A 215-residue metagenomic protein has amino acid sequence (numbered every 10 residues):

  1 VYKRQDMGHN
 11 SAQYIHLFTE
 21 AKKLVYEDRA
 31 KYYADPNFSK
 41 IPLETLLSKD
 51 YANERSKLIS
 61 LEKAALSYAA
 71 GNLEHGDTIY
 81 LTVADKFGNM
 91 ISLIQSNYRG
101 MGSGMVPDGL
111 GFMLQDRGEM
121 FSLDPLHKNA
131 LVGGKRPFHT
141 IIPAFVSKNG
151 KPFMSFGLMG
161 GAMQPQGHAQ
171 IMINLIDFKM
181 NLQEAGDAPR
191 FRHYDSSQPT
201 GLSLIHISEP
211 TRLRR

Functional and structural regions predicted by a protein language model:
V1-Y2, I205-R215: Single conserved hydrophobic/aromatic residue that forms the stacking wall/gate of nucleotide- or nucleobase-binding
R4-N97, G109-L110, R117: Internal maturation/activation junctions in enzymes
K22, Y26-R29, G118, M172-K179 (+2 more regions): Sec/Tat-exported extracytoplasmic proteins
V25, G88, F145, H168 (+1 more regions): Hydrophobic, well-ordered secondary-structure elements that form the walls of internal hydrophobic environments
N89-M154, F178, L182-Q183: Active-site rim segments in enzyme catalytic domains, especially the processed small/beta chain of N-terminal
I141-P143, G150-P165, A188, S203: M16 family metallopeptidases and their MPP-like homologs
L158-M180: Alpha-helical support elements that line or immediately flank enzyme active sites and cofactor-binding pockets
F178-L204, S208: Compact, glycine/acidic-enriched structural inserts
